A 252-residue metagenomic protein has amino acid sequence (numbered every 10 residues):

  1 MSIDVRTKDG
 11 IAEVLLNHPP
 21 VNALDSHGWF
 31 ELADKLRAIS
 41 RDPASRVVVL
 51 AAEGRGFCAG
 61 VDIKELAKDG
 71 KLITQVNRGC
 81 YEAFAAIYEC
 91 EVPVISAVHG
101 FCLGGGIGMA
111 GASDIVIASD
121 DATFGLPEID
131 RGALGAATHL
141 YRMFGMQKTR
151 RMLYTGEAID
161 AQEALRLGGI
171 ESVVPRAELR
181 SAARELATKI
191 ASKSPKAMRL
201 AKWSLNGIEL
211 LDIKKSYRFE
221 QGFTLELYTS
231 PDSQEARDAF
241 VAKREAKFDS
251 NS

Functional and structural regions predicted by a protein language model:
M1-E53, A85: Conserved CoA-thioester-binding segment of acyl-CoA-metabolizing enzymes
M1-L16, A158-A191, R199-E209, A236 (+1 more regions): Amphipathic alpha-helical segments at domain termini/boundaries
H27-A33, G79, A86, A182 (+4 more regions): Charged catalytic carboxylate motif
W29-A33, R37-R41, V47, I63-H99 (+3 more regions): An acidic, glycine-rich surface segment that forms the CoA-thioester-binding/catalytic face of crotonase-fold enzymes
G54-A59, C102-G104: Short, active-site-adjacent cap segments at secondary-structure transitions
A86-M198, T229-S230, E235: Crotonase-fold acyl-CoA enzyme core
M152-L153, S204-G207, F223-Y228: Helix-loop "lid/cap" segments that line or gate small-molecule binding pockets
